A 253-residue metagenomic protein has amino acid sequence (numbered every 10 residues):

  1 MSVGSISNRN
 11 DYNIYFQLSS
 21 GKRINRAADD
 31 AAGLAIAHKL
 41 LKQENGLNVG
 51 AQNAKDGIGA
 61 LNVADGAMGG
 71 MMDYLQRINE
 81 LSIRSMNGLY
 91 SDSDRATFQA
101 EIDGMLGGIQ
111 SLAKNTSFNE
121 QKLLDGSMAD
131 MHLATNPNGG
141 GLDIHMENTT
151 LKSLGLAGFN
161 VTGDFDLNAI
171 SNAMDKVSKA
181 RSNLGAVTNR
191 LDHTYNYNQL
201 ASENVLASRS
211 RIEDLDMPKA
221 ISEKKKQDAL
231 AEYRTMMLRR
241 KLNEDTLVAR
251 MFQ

Functional and structural regions predicted by a protein language model:
M1-S5, N10-S20, E203-Q253: Proline-poor, low-complexity alpha-helical tail modules
S2, L18, S111-G185, N189-R190: Polar, low-complexity export/assembly segments characteristic of proteins that are secreted or assemble on the cell
S2, S19-L106, Q110-D125, G185 (+2 more regions): Structural signature of extracellular appendage/secretion-system components
S7, D29, F159-T162, D166 (+1 more regions): Residue-level signature of the cytosolic catalytic core of signaling kinases
N8-Y12, L34, H38-L41, G69-Q76 (+2 more regions): Alpha-helix N-cap/helix-start motif at coil-to-helix transitions, marked by capping-box chemistry
D11, K39, N45-Q52, D175-S182 (+1 more regions): Short, contiguous hydrophobic alpha-helices characteristic of membrane insertion segments
G163-E232: Type III/flagellar export substrates
